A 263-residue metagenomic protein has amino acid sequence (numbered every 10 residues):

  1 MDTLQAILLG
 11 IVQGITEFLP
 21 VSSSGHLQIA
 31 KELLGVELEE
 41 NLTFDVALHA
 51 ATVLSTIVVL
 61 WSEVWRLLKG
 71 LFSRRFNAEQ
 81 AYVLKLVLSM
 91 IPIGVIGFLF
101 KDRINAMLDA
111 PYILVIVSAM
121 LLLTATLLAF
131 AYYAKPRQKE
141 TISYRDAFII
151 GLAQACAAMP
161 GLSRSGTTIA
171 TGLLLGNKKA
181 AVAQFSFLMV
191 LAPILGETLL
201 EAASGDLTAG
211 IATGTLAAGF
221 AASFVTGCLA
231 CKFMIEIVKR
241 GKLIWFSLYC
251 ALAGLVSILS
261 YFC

Functional and structural regions predicted by a protein language model:
M1-C263: Multi-pass membrane proteins that catalyze or facilitate reactions on polyprenyl-/lipid-phosphate substrates and their
